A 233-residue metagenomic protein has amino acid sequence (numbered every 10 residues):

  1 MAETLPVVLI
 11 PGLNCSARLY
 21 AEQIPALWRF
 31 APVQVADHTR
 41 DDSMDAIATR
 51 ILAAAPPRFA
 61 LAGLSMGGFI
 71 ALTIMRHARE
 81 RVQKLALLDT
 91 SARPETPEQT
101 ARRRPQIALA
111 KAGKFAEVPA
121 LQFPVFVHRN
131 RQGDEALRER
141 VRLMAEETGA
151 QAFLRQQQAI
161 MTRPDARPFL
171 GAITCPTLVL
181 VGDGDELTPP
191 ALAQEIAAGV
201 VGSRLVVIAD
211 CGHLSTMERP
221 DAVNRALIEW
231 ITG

Functional and structural regions predicted by a protein language model:
A2-R50, L64: Conserved HGGG/HGGXW glycine-rich cap/lid loop of the alpha/beta-hydrolase fold
L13, D183-D185, D210-G212: Acidic beta-to-alpha connecting loop that harbors the catalytic carboxylate
M44, R76-H77, R81-A120: Flexible "cap/lid" loop of the alpha/beta hydrolase fold
G63-G67, A71: Gly/Ala-rich beta-loop-alpha elbow adjacent to hydrolase catalytic centers
E95-E98, G113-A172: Conserved alpha/beta-hydrolase catalytic His-Asp/Glu region
I173, V179-V181, D185: Short beta-strand/loop motif that positions the catalytic acidic residue of the alpha/beta-hydrolase fold
P190, Q194-H213: Catalytic histidine neighborhood in serine/cysteine hydrolases with alpha/beta-hydrolase-type architecture
C211-N224: Catalytic histidine-centered segment of alpha/beta-hydrolase-like enzymes
